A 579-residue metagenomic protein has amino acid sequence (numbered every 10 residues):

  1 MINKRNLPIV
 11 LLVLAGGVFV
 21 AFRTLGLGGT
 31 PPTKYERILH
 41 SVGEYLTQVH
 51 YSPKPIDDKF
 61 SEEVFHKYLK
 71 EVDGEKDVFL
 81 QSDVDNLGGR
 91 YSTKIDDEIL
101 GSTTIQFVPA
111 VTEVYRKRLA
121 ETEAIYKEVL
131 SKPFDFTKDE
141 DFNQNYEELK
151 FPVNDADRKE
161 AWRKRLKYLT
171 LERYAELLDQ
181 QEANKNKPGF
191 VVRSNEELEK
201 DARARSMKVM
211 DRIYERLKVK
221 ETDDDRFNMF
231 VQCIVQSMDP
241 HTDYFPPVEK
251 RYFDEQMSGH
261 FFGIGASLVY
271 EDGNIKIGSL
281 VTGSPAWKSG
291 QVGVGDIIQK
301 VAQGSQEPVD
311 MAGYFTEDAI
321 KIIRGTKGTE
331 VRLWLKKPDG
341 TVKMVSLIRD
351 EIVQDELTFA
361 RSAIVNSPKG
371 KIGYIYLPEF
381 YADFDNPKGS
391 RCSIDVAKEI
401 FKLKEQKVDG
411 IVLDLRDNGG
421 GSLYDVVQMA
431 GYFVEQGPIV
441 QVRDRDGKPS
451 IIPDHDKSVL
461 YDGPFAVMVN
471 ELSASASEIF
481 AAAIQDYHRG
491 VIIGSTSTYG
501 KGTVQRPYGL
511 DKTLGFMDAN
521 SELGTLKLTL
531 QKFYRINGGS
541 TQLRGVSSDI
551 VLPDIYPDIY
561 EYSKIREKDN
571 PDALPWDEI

Functional and structural regions predicted by a protein language model:
P8-R23: Hydrophobic membrane-insertion alpha-helices, especially the h-region of bacterial N-terminal signal peptides
L25-G74: N-terminal-proximal low-complexity accessory segments that begin disordered and transition into the first
G26-P31, Q48, S52-I56, K218-D224 (+3 more regions): Cleft-lining beta-strand/loop regions that shape enzyme active-site pockets
L39-Y51, R90-D96, M207-R212, P378-Y381: Acidic/histidine-rich, surface-exposed loop or edge segments in extracytoplasmic proteins
I56-E62, L69-Q144, Y214-Y270, E330-R332 (+1 more regions): Extended, small/polar residue-biased N-terminal targeting/export presequences and adjacent propeptide/linker tracts
K70-E71, T93, T104, V108-A124 (+3 more regions): PDZ/PDZ-like domain segments forming the peptide/carboxylate-binding groove, activating on the N-terminal beta-strands
F142-E148, E172-V191, N195-V209, R535-I579: Conserved functional hotspot residues or short segments at active or partner-binding sites across diverse domains
A476, H488, I493-N570: Polar, glycine-rich mid-to-C-terminal structural blocks that act as macromolecule-binding/assembly scaffolds
